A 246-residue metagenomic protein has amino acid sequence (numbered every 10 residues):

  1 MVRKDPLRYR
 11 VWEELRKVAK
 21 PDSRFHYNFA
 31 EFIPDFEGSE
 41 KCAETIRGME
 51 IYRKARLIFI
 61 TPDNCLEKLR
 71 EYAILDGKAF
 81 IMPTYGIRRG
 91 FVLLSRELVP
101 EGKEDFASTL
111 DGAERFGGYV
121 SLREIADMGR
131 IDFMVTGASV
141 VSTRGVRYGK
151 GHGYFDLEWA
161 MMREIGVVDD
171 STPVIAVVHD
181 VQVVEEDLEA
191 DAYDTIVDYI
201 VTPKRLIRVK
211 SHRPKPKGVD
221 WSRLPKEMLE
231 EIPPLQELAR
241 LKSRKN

Functional and structural regions predicted by a protein language model:
M1-A30, C42-I51, D76-A79, G90-N246: Surface-exposed, charge/polar-rich loops and edge strands
R3, A30, P34, G38 (+1 more regions): Short, contiguous, pocket-lining structural segments that sit at or immediately flank catalytic/ligand-binding sites
P34-R53, C65-K68: A short, well-structured juxtamembrane/interface segment
L57: Phosphate-centric recognition/catalysis
I60-I74, K78-F80, T84-Y85: Extended, H/D-rich, highly charged conserved domains that either
